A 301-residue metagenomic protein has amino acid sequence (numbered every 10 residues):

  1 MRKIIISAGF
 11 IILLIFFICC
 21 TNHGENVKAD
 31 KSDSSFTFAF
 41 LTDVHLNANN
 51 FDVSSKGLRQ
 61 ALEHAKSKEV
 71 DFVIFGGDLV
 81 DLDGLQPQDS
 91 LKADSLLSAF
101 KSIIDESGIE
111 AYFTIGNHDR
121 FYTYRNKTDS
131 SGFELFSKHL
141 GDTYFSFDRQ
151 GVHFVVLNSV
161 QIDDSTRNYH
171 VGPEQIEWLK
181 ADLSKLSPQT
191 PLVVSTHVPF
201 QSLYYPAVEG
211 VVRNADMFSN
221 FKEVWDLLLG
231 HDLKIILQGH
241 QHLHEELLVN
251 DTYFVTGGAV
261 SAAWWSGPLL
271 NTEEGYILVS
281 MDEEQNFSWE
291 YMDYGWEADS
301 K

Functional and structural regions predicted by a protein language model:
M1-I4: Positively charged n-region of N-terminal signal peptides that target proteins for export
A8-F17: Bacterial N-terminal signal peptides
C20-S90: N-terminal active-site segment of His-dependent metallophosphoesterases
D30, P87-P191, V211, F218-I235 (+1 more regions): Extended active-site neighborhood of metal-dependent phosphoesterases/phosphodiesterases
D43, G77-D78, G116-N117, L157 (+2 more regions): Active-site glycine-centered loops adjacent to acidic/histidine catalytic or metal-binding residues that shape
V80, L186-Y204: Short acidic, glycine-rich surface-loop motifs adjacent to enzyme active sites
V194-F200, K234-H244: Histidine-centered catalytic micro-motifs
W289-K301: Short, solvent-exposed aromatic-acidic interface loops
